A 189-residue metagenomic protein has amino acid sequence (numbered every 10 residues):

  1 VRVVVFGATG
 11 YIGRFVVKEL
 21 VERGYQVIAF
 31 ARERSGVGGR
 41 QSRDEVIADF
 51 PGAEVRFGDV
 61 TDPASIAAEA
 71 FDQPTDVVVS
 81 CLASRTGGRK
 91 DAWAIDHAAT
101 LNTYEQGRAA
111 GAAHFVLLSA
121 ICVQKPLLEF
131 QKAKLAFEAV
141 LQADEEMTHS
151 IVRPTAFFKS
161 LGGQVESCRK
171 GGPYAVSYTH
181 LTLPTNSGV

Functional and structural regions predicted by a protein language model:
V1-G7, G52, V77: N-terminal hydrophobic or amphipathic segments with adjacent small-residue motifs that include Sec signal peptides
R2-R43, P63, A110, V123-L181 (+1 more regions): Oxidoreductase cofactor-interface core, primarily capturing Rossmann-like NAD(P)-dependent enzymes
G36-G39, R43-N102, Q106-A109, C122-Q124: NAD(P)H-binding glycine-rich loop region in Rossmannoid oxidoreductase-like domains and their noncatalytic homologs
F71, P184-T185: Solvent-exposed alpha-helix faces
V77, A113-V116, S150: Conserved catalytic-site loops of classical short-chain dehydrogenases/reductases
L82, V116-A120, R153-T155: Active-site beta-alpha turn of Rossmann-fold NAD(P)-dependent dehydrogenases/reductases
